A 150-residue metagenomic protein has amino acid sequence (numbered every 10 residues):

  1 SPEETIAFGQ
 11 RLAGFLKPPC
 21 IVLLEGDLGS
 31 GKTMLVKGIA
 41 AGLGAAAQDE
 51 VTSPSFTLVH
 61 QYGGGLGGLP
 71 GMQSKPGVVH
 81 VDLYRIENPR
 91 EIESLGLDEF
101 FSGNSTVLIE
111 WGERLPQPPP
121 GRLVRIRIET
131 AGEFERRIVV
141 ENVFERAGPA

Functional and structural regions predicted by a protein language model:
S1-R11: N-terminal pre-Walker A segment at the start of P-loop NTPase domains
L12-P19: Phosphate-binding P-loop
V22-L24: Hydrophobic anchor at the beta1->P-loop junction of P-loop NTPases
D27: P-loop (Walker A) phosphate-binding loop of NTP-binding proteins
K32: Conserved lysine of the Walker
A45-Y62: Short beta-strand-centered segment that lines the nucleotide-binding/catalytic pocket of NTP-utilizing
T57-E87: Switch I (G2) and immediately adjacent beta-strands of P-loop GTPase domains
E87-A150: Short phosphate-coordinating micro-motif centered on Lys-Gly-acidic
